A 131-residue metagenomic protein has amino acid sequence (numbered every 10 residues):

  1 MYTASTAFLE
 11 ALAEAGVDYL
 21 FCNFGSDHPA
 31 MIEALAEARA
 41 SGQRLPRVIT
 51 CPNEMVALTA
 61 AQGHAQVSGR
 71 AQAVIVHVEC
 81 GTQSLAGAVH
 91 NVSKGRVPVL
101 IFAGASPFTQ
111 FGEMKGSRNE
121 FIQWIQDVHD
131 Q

Functional and structural regions predicted by a protein language model:
M1-Q131: N-terminal alpha/beta PP-like core and its mobile active-site loop of ThDP/TPP-dependent enzymes
